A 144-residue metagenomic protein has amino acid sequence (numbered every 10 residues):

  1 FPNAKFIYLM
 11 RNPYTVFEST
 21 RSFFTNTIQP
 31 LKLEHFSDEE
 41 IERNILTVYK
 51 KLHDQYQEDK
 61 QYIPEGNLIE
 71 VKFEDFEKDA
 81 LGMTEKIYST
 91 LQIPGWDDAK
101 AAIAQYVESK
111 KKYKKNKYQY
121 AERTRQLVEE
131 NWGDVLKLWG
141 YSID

Functional and structural regions predicted by a protein language model:
F1-S22: Conserved phosphate-donor/acceptor-positioning beta-strand/loop module used by diverse small-molecule
T20-E70, E74-D144: PAPS-dependent sulfotransferases, especially Golgi type II membrane carbohydrate sulfotransferases
